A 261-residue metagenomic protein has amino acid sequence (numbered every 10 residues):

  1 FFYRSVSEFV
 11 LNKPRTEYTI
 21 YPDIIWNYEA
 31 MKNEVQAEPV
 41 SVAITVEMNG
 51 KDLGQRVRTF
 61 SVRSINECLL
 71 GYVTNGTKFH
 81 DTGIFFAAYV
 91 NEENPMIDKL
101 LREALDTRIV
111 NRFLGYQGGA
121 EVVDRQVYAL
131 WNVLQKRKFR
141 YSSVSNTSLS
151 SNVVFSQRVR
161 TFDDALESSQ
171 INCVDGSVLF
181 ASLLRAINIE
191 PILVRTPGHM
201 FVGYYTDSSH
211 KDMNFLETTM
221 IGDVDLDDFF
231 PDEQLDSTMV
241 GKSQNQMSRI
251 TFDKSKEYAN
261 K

Functional and structural regions predicted by a protein language model:
F1-F60: Intrinsically disordered, low-complexity Pro/Gly/Ser/Thr-rich segments with frequent PxxP/GP/PP motifs and embedded
K13-E17, S61-V73, G222-F229: Short, surface-exposed linear segments at secondary-structure transitions and domain or protein termini
Q36, V123, G176: Hydrophobic (often cysteine-bearing) scaffold residues that line and stabilize catalytic clefts of nucleotide/cofactor
I44-M48, L130-L134, K138, L184 (+2 more regions): Hydrophobic, Leu/Ile/Phe/Ala-enriched alpha-helical segments that form helix-helix packing faces
G50-N91: Short beta-strand elements
F85-S168, H210: Secondary-structure boundary elements
I171: Long, structured stretches of catalytic cores involved in phosphate-ester chemistry, encompassing
V174-N260: Hydrophobic/aromatic-rich core segments of domains that either
